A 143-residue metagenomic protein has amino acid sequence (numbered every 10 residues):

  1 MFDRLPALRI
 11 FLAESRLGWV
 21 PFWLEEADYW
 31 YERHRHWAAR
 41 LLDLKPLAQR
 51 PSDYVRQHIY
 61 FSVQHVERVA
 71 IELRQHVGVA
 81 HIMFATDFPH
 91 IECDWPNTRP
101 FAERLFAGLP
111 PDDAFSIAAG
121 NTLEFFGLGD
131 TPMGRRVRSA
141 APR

Functional and structural regions predicted by a protein language model:
R4-S52, R56: Aromatic-lined glycan-binding groove of carbohydrate-active enzymes
L8, G18-W19, A38-L41, L47 (+3 more regions): Mid-to-C-terminal alpha-helical segments outside catalytic/metal-binding sites
